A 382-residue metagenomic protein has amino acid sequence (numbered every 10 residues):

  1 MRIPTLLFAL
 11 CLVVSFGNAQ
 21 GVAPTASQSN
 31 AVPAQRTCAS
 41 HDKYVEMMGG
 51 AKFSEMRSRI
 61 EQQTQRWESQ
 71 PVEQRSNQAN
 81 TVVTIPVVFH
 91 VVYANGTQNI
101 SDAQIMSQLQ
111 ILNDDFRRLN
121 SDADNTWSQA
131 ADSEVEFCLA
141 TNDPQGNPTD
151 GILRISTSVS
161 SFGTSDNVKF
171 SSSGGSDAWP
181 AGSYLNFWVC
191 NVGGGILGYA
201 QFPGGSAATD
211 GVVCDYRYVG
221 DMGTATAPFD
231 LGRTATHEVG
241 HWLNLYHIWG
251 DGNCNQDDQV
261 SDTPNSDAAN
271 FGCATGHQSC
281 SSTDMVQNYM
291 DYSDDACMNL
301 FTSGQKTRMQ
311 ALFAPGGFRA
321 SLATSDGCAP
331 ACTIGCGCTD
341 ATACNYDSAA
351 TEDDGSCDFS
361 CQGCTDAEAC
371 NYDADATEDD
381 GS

Functional and structural regions predicted by a protein language model:
M1-T5: Positively charged n-region of N-terminal signal peptides that target proteins for export
L7-S15: Bacterial N-terminal signal peptides
N18-F116: Primarily auto-inhibitory N-terminal propeptides
T25-R59, A181, N253, C273 (+4 more regions): Functionally engaged cysteine thiol sites
S27-Q28, A79-T81, V87-T97, D102-D143 (+2 more regions): Extracellular (secreted or membrane-anchored) zinc-dependent metallopeptidases, primarily metzincins but also closely
Y44, V260, S279, C344 (+1 more regions): Secreted/processed peptides and extracellular or luminal domains of membrane proteins
G146-P148: Short active-site-adjacent helix-start/loop capping segments
Q310, A323, G327-S382: Primarily marks secretory-pathway-exposed extracellular/lumenal segments that are disulfide- and glycosylation-prone
